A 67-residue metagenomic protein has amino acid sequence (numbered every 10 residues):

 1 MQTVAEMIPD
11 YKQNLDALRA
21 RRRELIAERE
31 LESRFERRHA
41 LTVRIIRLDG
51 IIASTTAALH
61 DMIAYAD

Functional and structural regions predicted by a protein language model:
M1-A20: Short, charge/polar-rich alpha-helical segments
I8, K12, E30, G50 (+1 more regions): N-terminal regions of proteins, emphasizing targeting and processing segments when present
D16-V43: Short E/K-rich amphipathic alpha-helical oligomerization segments
R44-D67: Amphipathic alpha-helical coiled-coil segments
